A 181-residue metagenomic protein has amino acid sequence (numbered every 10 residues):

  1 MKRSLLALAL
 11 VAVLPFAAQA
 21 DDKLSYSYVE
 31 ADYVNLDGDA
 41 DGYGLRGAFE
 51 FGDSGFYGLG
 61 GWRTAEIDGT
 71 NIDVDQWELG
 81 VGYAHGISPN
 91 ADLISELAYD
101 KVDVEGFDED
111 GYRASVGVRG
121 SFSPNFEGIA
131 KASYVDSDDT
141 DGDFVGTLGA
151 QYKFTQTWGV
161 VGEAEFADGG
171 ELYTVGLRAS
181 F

Functional and structural regions predicted by a protein language model:
K2-F181: Outer-membrane beta-barrel proteins
